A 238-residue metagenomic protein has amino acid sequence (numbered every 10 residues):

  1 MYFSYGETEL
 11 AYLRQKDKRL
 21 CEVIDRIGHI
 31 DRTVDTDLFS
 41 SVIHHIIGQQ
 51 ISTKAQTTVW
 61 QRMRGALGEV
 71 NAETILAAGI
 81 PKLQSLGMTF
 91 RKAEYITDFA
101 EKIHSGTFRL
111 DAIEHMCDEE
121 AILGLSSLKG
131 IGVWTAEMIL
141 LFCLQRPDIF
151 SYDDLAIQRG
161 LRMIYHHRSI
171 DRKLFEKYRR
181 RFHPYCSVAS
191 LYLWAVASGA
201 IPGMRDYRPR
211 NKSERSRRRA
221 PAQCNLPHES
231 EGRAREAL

Functional and structural regions predicted by a protein language model:
M1-I30, V133-F142, R146-L238: C-terminal accessory module of base-excision DNA glycosylases/AP lyases that mediates lesion recognition and DNA
T8, Q15-G68: A positional/architectural concept
R19-V23, I51-S52, Q56-K129, R181: Alpha-helical ds-nucleic-acid-binding substructure associated with the helix-hairpin-helix region of base-excision DNA
V34, K54, T58, V70 (+6 more regions): Alpha-helix N-cap and coil->helix boundary residues
T36, S40, E114, I149: Residue-level marker of regulatory loop/turn positions in helix-turn-helix DNA-binding domains and in histidine
S41-I46, A78-K82, E120-G124, A156-G160 (+1 more regions): A general alpha-helix detector
V42-I47, I96-A100, I139, A189-L193: Short alpha-helical scaffolding segments that buttress acidic/His motifs in well-ordered protein cores
I46, G79, L83, T107 (+2 more regions): Short amphipathic alpha-helical interaction patches enriched in hydrophobic/aromatic residues with interspersed Lys/Arg
